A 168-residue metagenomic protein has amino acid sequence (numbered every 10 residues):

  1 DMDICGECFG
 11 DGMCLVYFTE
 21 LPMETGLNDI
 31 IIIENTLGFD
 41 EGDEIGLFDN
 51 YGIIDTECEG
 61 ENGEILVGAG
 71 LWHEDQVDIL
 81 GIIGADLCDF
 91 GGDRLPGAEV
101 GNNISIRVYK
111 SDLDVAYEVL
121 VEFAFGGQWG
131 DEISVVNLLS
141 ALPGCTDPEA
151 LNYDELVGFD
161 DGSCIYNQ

Functional and structural regions predicted by a protein language model:
D1-Q168: Primarily marks secretory-pathway-exposed extracellular/lumenal segments that are disulfide- and glycosylation-prone
